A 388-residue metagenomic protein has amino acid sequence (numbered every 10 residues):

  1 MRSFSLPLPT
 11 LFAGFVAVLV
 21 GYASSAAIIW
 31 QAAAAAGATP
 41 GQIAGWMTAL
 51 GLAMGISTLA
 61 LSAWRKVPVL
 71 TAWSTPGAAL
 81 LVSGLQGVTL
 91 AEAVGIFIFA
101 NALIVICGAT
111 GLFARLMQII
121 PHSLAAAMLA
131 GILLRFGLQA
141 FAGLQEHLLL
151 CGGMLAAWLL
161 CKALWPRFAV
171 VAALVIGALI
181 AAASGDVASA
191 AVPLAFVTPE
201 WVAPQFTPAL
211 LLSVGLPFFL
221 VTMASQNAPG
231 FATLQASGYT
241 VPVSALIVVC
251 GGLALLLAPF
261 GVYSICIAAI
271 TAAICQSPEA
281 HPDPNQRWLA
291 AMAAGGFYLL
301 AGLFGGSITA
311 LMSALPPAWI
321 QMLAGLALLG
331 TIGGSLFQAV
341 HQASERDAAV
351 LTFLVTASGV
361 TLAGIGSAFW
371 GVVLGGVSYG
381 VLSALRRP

Functional and structural regions predicted by a protein language model:
M1-A44, V171-S244: Helix-loop-helix hairpins and the membrane-proximal interhelical loops of multi-pass alpha-helical transport proteins
R2-F4, T10-I29, T48-L129, V241-L329: Helix-loop-helix junctions within the multi-pass membrane cores of secondary transporters/permeases
L8-L11, G153, L212-S213, V248-G252 (+1 more regions): Alpha-helical membrane-protein architecture signal
A23-S24, L149, S225, I267 (+1 more regions): Residue-level signal for transmembrane alpha-helical positions in Major Facilitator Superfamily
A32, L81, L116, G137-F141 (+3 more regions): Hydrophobic alpha-helical interface/terminus motif in multipass membrane transporters
A34, V82-Q86, Q235, S277 (+1 more regions): Short glycine/serine- and small hydrophobic-enriched flexible loop segments
G51, G238-T240, H341-S344: Short, motif-level signal for alpha-helix interfacial/capping segments enriched in acidic residues and aromatics/proline
Q86-V192, A293-P388: Membrane-embedded alpha-helical modules
